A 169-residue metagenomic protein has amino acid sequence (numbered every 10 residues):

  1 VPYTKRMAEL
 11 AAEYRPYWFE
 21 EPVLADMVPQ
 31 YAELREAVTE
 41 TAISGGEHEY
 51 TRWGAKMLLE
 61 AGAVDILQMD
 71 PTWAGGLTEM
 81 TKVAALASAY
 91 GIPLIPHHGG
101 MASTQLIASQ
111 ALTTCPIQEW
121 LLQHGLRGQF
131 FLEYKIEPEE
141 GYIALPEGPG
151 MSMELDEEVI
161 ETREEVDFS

Functional and structural regions predicted by a protein language model:
V1-L10: Loop-centered beta-sheet repeat module
E9, R15, V23-Y142: Shared catalytic-loop signature of beta/alpha-barrel
F130-S169: C-terminal extensions of enzymes
